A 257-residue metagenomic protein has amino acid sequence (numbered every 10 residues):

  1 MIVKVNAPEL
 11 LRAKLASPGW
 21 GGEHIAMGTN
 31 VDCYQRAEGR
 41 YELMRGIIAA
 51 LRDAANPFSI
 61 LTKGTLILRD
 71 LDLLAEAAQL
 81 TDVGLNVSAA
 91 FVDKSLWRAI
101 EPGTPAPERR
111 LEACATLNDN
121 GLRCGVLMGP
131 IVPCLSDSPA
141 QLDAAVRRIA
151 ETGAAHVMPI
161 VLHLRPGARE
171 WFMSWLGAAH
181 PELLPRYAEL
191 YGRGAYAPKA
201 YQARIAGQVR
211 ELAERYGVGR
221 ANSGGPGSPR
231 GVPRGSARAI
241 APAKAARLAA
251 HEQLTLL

Functional and structural regions predicted by a protein language model:
M1-N86, A90-R98, P107, L111: Conserved Radical SAM active-site core
L10, A50, T116, R204 (+1 more regions): Amphipathic alpha-helical segments that form well-ordered structural scaffolds and often line/cohere around active
R52-D53, D119, E151: Residues at the C-terminal ends
A55-N56, L122, A154: A structural motif
A75-A78, C114-D119, R210, E214: Surface-exposed amphipathic alpha-helices with a cationic face
V92-K94, E101-G103, T116-S138, P159-L164: Conserved strand-turn element in the central/C-terminal portion of the radical SAM core barrel that lines
C134-L257: Auxiliary Fe-S-binding modules of radical SAM enzymes
